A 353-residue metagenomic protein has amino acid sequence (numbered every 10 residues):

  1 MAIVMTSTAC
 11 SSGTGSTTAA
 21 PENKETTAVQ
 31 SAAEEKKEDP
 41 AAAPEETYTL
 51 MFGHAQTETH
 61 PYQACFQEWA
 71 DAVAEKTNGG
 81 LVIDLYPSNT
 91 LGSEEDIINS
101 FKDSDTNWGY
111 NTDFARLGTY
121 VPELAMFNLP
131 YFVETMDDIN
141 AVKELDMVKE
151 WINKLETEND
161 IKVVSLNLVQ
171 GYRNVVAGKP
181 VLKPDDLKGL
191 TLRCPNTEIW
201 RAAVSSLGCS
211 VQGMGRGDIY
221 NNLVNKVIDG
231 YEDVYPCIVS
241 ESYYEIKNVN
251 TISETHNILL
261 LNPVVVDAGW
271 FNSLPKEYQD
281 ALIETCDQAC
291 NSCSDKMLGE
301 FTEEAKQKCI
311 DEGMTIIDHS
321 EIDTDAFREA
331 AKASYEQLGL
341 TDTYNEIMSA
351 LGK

Functional and structural regions predicted by a protein language model:
M1-A2: Sec-dependent N-terminal signal peptides
T6-A9: C-terminal motif of bacterial Sec signal peptides marking the signal peptidase cleavage site
S11-G15, P21-K24, K36-D138, M147 (+2 more regions): N-terminal secretory/targeting leader peptides
